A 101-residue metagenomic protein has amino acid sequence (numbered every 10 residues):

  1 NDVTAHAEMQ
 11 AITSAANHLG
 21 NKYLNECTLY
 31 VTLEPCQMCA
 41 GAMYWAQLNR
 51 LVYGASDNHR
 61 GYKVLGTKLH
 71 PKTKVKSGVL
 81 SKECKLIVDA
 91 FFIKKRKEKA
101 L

Functional and structural regions predicted by a protein language model:
N1-S14: Acidic helix/loop or adjacent segment enriched in Glu/Asp that either coordinates divalent metal
H6, L24-E26, A46-L48: Short connector loops at helix/strand junctions that flank enzyme active sites, especially segments positioning acidic
E8, E34, E83: Acidic-residue sensor for enzyme active/binding pockets
N17-L19: Sigma70-family region 2
N21-E34: Immediate flanking context of iron-sulfur cluster ligation sites
M38-L101: Zinc-dependent deaminase
